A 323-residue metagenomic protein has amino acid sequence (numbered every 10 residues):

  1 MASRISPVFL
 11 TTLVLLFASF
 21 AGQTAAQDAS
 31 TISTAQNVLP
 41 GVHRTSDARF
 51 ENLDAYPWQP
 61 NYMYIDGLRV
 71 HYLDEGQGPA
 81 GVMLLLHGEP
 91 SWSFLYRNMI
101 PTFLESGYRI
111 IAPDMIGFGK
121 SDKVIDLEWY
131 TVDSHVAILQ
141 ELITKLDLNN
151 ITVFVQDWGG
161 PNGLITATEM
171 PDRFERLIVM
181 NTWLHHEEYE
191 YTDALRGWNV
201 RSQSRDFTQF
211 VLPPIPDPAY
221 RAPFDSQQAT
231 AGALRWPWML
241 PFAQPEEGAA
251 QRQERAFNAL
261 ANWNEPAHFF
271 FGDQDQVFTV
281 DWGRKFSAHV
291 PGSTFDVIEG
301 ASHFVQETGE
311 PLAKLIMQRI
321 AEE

Functional and structural regions predicted by a protein language model:
M1-L10: Bacterial N-terminal signal peptides that target proteins for export
L10-S19: Bacterial N-terminal signal peptides
A21-A29: Signal peptide processing junction and immediate N-terminal pro/mature segment of secreted/exported proteins
D28-W58, R69-V70, E75, F118-F154 (+4 more regions): Flexible "cap/lid" subdomain of the alpha/beta-hydrolase fold that forms the substrate-access gate
P60-Y62, I110-A112, F295: Conserved beta-strand scaffold positions in the cores of enzyme catalytic domains, especially in NTP/NDP-utilizing
E75-K120: Conserved HGGG/HGGXW glycine-rich cap/lid loop of the alpha/beta-hydrolase fold
A301-A313: Catalytic histidine-centered segment of alpha/beta-hydrolase-like enzymes
